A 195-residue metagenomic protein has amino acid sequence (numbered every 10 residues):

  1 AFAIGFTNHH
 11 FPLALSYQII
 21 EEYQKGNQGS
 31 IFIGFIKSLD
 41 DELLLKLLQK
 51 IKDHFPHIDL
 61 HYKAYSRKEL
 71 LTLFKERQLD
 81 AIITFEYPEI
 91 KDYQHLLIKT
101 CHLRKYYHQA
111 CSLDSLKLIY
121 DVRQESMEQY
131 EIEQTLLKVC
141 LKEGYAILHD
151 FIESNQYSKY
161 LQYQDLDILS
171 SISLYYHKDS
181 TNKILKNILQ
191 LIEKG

Functional and structural regions predicted by a protein language model:
F2-Q24: Alpha-helical linker/hinge and terminal dimerization helices associated with HTH transcriptional regulators
F11, D114-S115, D121-R123, S171 (+1 more regions): Extended ligand-binding regions for polar small-molecule ligands
Q28-I90: Central regulatory/effector-binding core of bacterial HTH transcription factors
S30-G34, I82, I119, A146 (+1 more regions): Short, well-ordered beta-strand segments
H54-Y62, Q124-E128, Y160: A local structural motif
Y65-L116, F151-Y157: Acidic, Gly/Pro-rich loop/turn segments at junctions of secondary structure
I90-C101, T135-D179, K183: Beta-alpha-beta core module
Y106-L141: Secondary-structure junction motif
